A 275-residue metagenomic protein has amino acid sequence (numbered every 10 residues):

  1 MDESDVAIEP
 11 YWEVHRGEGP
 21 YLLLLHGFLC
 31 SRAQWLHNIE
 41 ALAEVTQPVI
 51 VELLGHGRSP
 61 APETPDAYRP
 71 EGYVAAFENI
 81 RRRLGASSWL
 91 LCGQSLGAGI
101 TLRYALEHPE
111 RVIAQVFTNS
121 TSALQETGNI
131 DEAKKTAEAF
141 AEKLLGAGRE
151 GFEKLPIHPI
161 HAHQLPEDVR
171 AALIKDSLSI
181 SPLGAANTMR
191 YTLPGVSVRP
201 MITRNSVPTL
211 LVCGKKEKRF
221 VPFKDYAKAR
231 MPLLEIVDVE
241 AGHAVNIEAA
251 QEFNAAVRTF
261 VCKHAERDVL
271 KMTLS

Functional and structural regions predicted by a protein language model:
P10-P62, I80: Conserved HGGG/HGGXW glycine-rich cap/lid loop of the alpha/beta-hydrolase fold
E71-W89: Conserved acidic catalytic loop of the alpha/beta-hydrolase fold
L91-G93, T118: Short beta-strand immediately N-terminal to the catalytic nucleophile in serine-hydrolase-like folds
G93, G97, T101: Gly/Ala-rich beta-loop-alpha elbow adjacent to hydrolase catalytic centers
L102, L106-E107, I113-G146: Flexible "cap/lid" loop of the alpha/beta hydrolase fold
E126-E132, L145-T203: Conserved alpha/beta-hydrolase catalytic His-Asp/Glu region
P208-A241: Conserved loop-alpha-helix segment in the C-terminal half of the alpha/beta-hydrolase fold that carries the catalytic
A241-N254: Catalytic histidine-centered segment of alpha/beta-hydrolase-like enzymes
